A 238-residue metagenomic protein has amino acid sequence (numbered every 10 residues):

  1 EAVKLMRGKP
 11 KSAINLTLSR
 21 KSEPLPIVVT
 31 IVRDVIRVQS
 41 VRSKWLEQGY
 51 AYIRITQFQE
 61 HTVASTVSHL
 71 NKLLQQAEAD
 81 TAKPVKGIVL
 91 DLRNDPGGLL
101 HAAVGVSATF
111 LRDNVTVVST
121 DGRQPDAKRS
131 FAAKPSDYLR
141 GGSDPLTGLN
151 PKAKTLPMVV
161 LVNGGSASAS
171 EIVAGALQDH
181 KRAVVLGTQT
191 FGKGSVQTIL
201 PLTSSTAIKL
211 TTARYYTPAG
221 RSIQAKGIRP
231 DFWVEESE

Functional and structural regions predicted by a protein language model:
E1-T203: Cleft-lining beta-strand/loop regions that shape enzyme active-site pockets
I14, T206, P230: Change "...and in nucleic-acid phosphodiester-cleaving endonucleases..." to "...and in nucleic-acid processing enzymes
V29, L210-T211, G220: Beta-strand scaffold of nucleotide-dependent catalytic cores
A102-A103, T211, Y216: Long, folded non-catalytic interaction modules
L202-A213: Short acidic, Pro/Gly- and aromatic-enriched capping/linker segments at domain boundaries
R214, P218-E238: Conserved functional hotspot residues or short segments at active or partner-binding sites across diverse domains
